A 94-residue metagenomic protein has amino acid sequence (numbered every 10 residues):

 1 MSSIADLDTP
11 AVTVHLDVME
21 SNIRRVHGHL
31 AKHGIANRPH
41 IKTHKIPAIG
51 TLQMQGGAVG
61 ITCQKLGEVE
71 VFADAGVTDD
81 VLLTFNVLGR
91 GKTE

Functional and structural regions predicted by a protein language model:
M1-V14: Generic N-terminal amphipathic, Lys/Arg-enriched alpha-helix
I4, N22, G57: Sparse, context-dependent recognition of short Cys/His-centered cofactor- or disulfide-binding micro-motifs
T9, I35, Q55: Short, basic, glycine/proline-bearing loop/turn elements
T13-L16, L88-R90: Short, small-residue-enriched loops and turns at beta-alpha junctions that line or gate enzyme active sites
V18-I49: N-terminal glycine-rich anion-binding loops that anchor highly charged ligand groups
H40-E94: Active-site-proximal beta-alpha core segment in soluble small-molecule metabolic enzymes
